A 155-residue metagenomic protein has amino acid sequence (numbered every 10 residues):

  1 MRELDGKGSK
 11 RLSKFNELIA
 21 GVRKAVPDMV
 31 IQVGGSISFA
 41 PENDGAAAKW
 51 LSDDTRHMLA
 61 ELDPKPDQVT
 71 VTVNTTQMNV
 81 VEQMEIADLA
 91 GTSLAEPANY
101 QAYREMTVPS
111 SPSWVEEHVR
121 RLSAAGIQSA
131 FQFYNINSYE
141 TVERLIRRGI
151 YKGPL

Functional and structural regions predicted by a protein language model:
M1-L18: Glycine-rich, proline-tolerant flexible connector loops at the mouths of alpha/beta enzymes
M1-R2, I31, V69: Hydrophobic residues within beta-strands of alpha/beta enzymes
E3-L4, S36, N74: Short, ordered loop/turn segments at secondary-structure junctions
K10, S38-D53, Q128-T141: Active-site glycine- and acidic-residue-rich loops that bind and position anionic ligands or nucleotide-like cofactors
S13-K24, D54-H57, P64, E117-R120 (+2 more regions): Alpha-helical scaffolding segments of alpha/beta enzyme cores, especially the outer helices of TIM-barrel or partial
A25-I37, A124-Q128: Short beta-strand/loop segments at the ligand-binding rim of alpha/beta enzyme cores
V26, E42, K49-T72, M78: Catalytic core of soluble alpha/beta enzymes
Q68-L155: Catalytic alpha/beta core domains of metabolic enzymes, predominantly
